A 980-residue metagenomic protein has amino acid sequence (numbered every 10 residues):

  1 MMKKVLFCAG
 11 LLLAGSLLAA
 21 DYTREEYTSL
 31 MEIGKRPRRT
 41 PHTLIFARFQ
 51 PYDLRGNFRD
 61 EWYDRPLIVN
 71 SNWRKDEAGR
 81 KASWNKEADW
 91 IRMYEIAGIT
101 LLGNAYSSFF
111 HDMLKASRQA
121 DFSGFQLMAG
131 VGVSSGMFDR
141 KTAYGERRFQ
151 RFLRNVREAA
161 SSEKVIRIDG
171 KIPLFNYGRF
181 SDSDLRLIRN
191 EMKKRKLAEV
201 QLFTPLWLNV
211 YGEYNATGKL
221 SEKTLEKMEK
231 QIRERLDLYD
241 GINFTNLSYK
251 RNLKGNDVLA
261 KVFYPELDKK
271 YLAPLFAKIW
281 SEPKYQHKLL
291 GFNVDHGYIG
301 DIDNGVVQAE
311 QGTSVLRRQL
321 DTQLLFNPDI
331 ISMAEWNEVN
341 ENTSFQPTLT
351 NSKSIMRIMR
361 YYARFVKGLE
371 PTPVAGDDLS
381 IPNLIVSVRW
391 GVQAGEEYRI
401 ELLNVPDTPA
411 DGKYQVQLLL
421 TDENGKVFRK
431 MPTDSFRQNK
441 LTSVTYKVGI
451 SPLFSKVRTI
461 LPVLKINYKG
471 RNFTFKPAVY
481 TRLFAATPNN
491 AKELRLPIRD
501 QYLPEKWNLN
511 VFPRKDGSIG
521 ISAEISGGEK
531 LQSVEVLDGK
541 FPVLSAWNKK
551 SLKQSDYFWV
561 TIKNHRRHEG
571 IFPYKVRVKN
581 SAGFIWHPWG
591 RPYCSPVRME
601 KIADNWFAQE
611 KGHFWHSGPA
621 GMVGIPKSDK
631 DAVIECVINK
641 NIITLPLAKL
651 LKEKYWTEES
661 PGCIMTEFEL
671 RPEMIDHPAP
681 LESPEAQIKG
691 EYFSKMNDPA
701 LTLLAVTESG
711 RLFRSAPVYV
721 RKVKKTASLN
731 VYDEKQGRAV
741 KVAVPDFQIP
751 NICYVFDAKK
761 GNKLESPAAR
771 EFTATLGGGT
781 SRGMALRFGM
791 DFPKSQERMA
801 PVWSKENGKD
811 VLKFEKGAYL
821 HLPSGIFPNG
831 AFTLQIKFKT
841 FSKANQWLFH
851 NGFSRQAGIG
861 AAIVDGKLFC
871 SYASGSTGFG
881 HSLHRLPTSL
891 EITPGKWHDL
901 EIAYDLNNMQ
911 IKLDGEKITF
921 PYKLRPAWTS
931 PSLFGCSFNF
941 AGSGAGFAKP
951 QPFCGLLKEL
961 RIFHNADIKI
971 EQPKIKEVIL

Functional and structural regions predicted by a protein language model:
A20-R499: Glycan-processing catalytic domains of CAZymes
L552-K553, L729, P921-L956: Flexible glycan-contacting loops in extracellular carbohydrate-active proteins
T561, F849-S874: Glycan-recognition/cleft segments
K735, A743-G817, T919-Y922, E971-L980: Extracytoplasmic low-complexity segments
A743-D746, A768-T780, K813-F832, G852 (+2 more regions): Short surface loop/edge beta-strand patches of beta-sandwich-type extracellular domains that form ligand-contact sites
Y754-K760, A785-D791, T833-S842, D899 (+2 more regions): Extracellular, beta-strand-rich glycan-interacting domains
A873-D899: Short, aromatic/His-centered strand-loop micro-motif at the edge of beta-sheets
K896-Q910: Localized edge beta-strand/strand-to-loop motifs within extracellular or lumenal beta-rich domains
